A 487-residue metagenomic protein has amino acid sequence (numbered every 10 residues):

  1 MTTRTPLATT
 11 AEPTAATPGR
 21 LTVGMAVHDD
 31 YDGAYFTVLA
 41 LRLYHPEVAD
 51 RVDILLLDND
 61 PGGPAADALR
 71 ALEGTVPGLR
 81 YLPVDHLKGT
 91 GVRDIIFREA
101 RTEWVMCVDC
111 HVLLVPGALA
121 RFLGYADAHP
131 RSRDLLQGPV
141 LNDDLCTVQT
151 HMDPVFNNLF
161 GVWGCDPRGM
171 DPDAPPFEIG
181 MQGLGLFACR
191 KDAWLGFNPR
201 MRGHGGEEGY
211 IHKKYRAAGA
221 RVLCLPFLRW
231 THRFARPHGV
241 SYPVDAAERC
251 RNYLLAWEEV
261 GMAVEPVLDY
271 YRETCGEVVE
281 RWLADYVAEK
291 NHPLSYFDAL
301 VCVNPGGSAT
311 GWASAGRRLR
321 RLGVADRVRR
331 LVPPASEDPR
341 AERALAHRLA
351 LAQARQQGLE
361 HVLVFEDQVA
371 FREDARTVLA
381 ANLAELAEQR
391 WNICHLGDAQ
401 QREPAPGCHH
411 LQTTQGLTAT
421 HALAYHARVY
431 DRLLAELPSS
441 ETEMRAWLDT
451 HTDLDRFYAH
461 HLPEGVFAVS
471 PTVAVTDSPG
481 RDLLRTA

Functional and structural regions predicted by a protein language model:
M1-E12, Q149-I179, G183, S241-S295 (+1 more regions): C-terminal, non-catalytic tails of nucleotide-sugar-dependent glycosyltransferases
L21-D30, Y44, L57, A299-G307: A conserved hydrophobic helix/loop-capping motif in glycosyltransferases and polysaccharide synthases
D30-H45, G307-R321: Short, well-formed alpha-helical segments that are part of the catalytic scaffolds of diverse glycosyltransferases
L56-L69, G307-S308, P334-S336: A conserved acidic beta->alpha catalytic loop
T102-L113, E360-A370: Short beta-strand-to-loop acidic/aromatic patch adjacent to the donor-nucleotide binding site
G117-N157, N382-E403: Conserved donor NDP-sugar-binding/catalytic core segment of glycosyltransferases
P167-A188, H410-Y425: A recurrent flexible, glycine/aromatic-enriched loop bordering the glycosyltransferase active site that acts as
P293-F365, V369-A487: An acidic/histidine-cluster motif and surrounding catalytic segment that typifies divalent-metal-assisted enzyme active
